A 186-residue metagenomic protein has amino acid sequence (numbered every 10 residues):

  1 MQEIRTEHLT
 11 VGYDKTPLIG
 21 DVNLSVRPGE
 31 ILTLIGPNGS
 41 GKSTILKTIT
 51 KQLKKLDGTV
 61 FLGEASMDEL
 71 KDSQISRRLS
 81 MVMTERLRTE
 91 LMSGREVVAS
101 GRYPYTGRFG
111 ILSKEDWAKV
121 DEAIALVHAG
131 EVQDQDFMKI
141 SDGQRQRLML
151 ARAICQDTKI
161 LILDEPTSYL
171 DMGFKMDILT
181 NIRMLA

Functional and structural regions predicted by a protein language model:
I4, I19-D21: Conserved structural motif at the start of ABC-family nucleotide-binding domains
I35-P37: The feature captures the beta-strand-to-loop junction immediately N-terminal to the Walker
T50: Helix-to-loop junction immediately C-terminal to a conserved catalytic motif
G58-S66, I75: Conserved ABC transporter NBD signature motif
A99, K114-V132, D157: Conserved ABC ATPase "signature" region
G110-I111, D136-I140, Q144: Conserved ABC ATPase signature
L161-E165: Catalytic Walker B motif of ABC-type/P-loop ATPase nucleotide-binding domains
